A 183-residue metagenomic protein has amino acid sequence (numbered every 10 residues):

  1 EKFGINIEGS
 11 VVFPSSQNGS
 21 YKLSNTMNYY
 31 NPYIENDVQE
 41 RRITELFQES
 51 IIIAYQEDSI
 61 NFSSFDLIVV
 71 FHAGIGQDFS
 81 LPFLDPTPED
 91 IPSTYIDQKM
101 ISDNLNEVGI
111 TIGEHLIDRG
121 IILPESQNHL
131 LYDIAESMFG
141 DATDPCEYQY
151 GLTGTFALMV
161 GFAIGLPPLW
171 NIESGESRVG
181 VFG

Functional and structural regions predicted by a protein language model:
E1-V179: Active-site-proximal segment of zinc-dependent metalloprotease catalytic domains
